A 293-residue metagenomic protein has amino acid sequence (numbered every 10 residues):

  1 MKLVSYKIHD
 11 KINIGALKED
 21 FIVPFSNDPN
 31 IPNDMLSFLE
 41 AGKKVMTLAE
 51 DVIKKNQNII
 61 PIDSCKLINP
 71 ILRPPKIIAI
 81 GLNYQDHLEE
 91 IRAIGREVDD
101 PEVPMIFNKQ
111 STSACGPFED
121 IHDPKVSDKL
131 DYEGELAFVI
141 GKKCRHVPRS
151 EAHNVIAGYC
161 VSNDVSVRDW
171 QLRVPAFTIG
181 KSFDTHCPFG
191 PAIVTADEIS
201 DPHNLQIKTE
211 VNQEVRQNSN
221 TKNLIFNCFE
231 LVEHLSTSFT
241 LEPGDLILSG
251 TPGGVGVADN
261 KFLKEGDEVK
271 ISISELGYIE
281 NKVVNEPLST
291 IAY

Functional and structural regions predicted by a protein language model:
M1-D100, E268-K270, P287-I291: N-terminal non-catalytic cap/leader segment that marks the start of a structured domain
V4, L67-N69, A93-R96, I121-L130 (+4 more regions): A generic local secondary-structure boundary/capping motif
K7, A79-I80, N108, E133 (+4 more regions): Short beta-strand segments
H9, L48-E50, I60, C65-K66 (+3 more regions): Catalytic-pocket segment enriched in acidic/His residues
L72, A79, D131, E242 (+1 more regions): Residue-level recognition of short, solvent-exposed, well-ordered loop/turn junctions that link secondary-structure
G95-G116, Y132, E265-E275: Structural signature of FAD isoalloxazine-binding scaffolds in flavoprotein oxidoreductases
M105-P124, R145, T185-V194, P252-G256: Short catalytic-site patches enriched in acidic/histidine residues that coordinate or position cofactors/metals
G116-A152, A157, S162-S166: Non-heme Fe(II) oxygenase catalytic core, chiefly the N-lobe of the double-stranded beta-helix
